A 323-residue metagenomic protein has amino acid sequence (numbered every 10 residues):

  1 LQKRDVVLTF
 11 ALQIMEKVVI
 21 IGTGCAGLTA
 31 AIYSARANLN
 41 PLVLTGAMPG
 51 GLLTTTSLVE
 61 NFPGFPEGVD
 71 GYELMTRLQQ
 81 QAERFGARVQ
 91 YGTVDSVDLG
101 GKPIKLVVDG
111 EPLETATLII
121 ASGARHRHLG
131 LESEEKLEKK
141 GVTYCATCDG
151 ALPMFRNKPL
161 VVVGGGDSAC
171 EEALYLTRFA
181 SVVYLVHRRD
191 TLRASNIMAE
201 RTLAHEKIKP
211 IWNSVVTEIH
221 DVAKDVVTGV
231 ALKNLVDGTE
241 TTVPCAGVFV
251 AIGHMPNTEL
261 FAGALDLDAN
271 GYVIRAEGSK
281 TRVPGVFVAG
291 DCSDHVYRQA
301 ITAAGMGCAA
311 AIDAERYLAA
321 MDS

Functional and structural regions predicted by a protein language model:
Q2, T9-A11: Short, positively charged and aromatic/hydrophobic N-terminal segments
E16-F85, C170-N196, D268: Beta1-alpha1 glycine-rich phosphate/pyrophosphate-binding loop at the start of Rossmann-like nucleotide-binding domains
I21-G22, V161-G164: Conserved N-terminal Rossmann-fold NAD(P)-binding element of oxidoreductases
G24-C25, M48, A124-H126, D167-S168 (+1 more regions): Residue-level detector of alpha-helix initiation sites
A82-L106, P112-L113, T177-A276, R316-S323: A Rossmann-like FAD-binding core segment of flavoenzymes
V89-C148: Glycine/small-residue-rich loop that forms an oxyanion/phosphate-binding "nest" at active or ligand-binding sites
G130, E135-M154, A251-Q299, M306 (+1 more regions): FAD-site-proximal beta/loop scaffold in flavoenzymes
